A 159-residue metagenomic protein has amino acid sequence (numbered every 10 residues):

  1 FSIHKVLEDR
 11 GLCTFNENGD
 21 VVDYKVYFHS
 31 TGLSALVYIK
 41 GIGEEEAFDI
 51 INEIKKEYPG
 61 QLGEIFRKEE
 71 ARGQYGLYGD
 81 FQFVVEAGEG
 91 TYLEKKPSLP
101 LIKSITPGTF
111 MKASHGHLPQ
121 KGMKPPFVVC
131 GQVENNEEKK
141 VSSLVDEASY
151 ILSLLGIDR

Functional and structural regions predicted by a protein language model:
F1-F110: Secreted, luminal/periplasmic, and some membrane-associated catalytic domains that remodel anionic oxygen-ester
E17-T31, G41-I51, G122, E134-L155 (+1 more regions): A short beta-strand-to-alpha-helix junction
K96-I151, G156: Low-complexity, glycine/alanine/valine/leucine- and proline-rich hydrophobic stretches
